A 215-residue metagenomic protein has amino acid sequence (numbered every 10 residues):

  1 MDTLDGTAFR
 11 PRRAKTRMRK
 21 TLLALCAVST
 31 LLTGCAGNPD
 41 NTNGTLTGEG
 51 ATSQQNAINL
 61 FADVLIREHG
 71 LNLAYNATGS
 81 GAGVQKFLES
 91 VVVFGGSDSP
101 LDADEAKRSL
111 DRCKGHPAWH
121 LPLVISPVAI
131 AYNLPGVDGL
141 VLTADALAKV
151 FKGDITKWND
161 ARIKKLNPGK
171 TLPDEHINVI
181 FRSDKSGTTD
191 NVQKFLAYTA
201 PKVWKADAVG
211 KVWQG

Functional and structural regions predicted by a protein language model:
D2-A27: N-terminal export and membrane-targeting signals
L25, S29, V91, D154 (+1 more regions): Alpha-helix boundary/capping residues
L31-G34: C-terminal motif of bacterial Sec signal peptides marking the signal peptidase cleavage site
N38-K164: N-terminal segment of the mature folded domain
N133-P135, K170-V179, V209-G215: Flexible glycine/proline-enriched surface loops and loop-helix/loop-strand junctions
D160-V192: Extracytoplasmic/periplasmic solute-binding protein
K185-G215: Ligand-binding pocket segment of bilobal, Venus flytrap-like solute-binding proteins
